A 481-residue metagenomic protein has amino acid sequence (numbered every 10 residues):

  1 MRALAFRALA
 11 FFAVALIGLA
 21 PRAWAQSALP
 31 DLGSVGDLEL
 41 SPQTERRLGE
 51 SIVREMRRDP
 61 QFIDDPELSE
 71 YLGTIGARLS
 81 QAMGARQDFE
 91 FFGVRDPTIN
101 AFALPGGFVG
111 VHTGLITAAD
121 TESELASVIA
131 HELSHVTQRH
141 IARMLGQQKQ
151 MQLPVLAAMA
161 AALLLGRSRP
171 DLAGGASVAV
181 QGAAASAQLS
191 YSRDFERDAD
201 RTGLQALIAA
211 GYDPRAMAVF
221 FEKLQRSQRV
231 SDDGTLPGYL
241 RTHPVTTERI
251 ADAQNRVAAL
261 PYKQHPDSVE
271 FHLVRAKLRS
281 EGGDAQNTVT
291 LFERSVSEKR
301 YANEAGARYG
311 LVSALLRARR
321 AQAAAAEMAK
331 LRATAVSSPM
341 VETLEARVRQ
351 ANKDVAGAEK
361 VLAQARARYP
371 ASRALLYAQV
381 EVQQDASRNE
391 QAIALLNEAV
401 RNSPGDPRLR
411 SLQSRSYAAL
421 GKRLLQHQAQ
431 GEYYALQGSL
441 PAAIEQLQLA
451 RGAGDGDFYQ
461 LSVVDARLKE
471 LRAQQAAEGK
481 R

Functional and structural regions predicted by a protein language model:
R2-F6, F11-F102, R229, T290-F292 (+9 more regions): Hydrophobic or amphipathic, alpha-helical segments that drive membrane association/targeting
L32-E39, E50, F62, E70 (+6 more regions): Extracytoplasmic and endomembrane cell-envelope/extracellular-matrix remodeling and assembly machinery
D59-E70, A82-F92, I141-K149, D171-G175 (+1 more regions): Surface-exposed patches in mature extracellular/periplasmic domains of secreted proteins
V111, S127-H135, R139-H140, A199: Active-site recognition of the HExxH zinc-binding catalytic motif
T113-S127, L189-D194: Short pre-active-site segment immediately N-terminal to the catalytic Zn-binding motif
S123, L133-Q150, S168: Catalytic Zn2+-binding segment of zinc metalloproteases
Q152-S168, G175-A184: Membrane-active amphipathic alpha-helices enriched in small hydrophobic residues
